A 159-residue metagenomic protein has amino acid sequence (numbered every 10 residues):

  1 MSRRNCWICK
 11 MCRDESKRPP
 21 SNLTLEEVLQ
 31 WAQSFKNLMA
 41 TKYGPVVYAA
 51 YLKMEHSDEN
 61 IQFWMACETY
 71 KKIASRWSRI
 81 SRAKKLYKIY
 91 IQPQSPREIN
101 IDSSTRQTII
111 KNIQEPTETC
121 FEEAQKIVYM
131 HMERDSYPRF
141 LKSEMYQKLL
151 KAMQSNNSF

Functional and structural regions predicted by a protein language model:
M1-F159: Long, compositionally biased intrinsically disordered regulatory segments in eukaryotic proteins
